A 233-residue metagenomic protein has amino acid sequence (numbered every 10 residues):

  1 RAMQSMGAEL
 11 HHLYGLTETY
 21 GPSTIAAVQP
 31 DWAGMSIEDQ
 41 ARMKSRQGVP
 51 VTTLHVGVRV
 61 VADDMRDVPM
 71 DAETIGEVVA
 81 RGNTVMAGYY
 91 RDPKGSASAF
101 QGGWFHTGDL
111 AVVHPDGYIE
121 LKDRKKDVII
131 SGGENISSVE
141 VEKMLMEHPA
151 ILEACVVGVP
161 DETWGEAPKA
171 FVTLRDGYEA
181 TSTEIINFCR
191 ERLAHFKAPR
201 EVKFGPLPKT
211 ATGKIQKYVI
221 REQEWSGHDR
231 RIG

Functional and structural regions predicted by a protein language model:
R1-L13, T17-Y118, K125-V128, V141-E142: Conserved AMP-binding/adenylate-forming
H11, V202-G205: General small-molecule cofactor/ligand-binding pocket signal
S23, R200-E201, Y218: Extracytoplasmic/periplasmic beta-strand context in beta-sandwich domains, especially the cupredoxin/COX2 CuA-binding
G82, A87-G88, G95-S98, L110-K197 (+3 more regions): AMP-binding/adenylate-forming catalytic core of the ANL superfamily
E222-G233: Acidic/polar alpha-helix N-cap and adjacent early helical turns within long charge-rich amphipathic helices/linkers
